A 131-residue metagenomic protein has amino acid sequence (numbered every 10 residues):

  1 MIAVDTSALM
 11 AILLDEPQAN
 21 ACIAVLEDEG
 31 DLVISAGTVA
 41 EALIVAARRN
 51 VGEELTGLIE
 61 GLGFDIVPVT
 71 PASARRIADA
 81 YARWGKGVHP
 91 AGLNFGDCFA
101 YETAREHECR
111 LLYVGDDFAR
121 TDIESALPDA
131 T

Functional and structural regions predicted by a protein language model:
M1-I34, V45-L58, D129-T131: Short, well-structured N-terminal submotif of metal-dependent ribonuclease cores
I2, D31-V33, F64-V67, R110: Short loop->beta-strand "edge-of-pocket" segments that line small-molecule binding or catalytic clefts across diverse
L9-M10, V39, A74, F118-A119: A generic structural signal for short hydrophobic patches within well-formed alpha-helices
N50-A72: Active-site-proximal, substrate-binding regions of enzyme catalytic domains and RNA-binding/basic surfaces
V67-R110: Active-site neighborhoods of divalent-metal-dependent phosphate/nucleic-acid chemistry enzymes
Y101, R105-T131: Acidic, PIN/NYN-like endoribonuclease modules and their adjacent C-terminal/linker elements
